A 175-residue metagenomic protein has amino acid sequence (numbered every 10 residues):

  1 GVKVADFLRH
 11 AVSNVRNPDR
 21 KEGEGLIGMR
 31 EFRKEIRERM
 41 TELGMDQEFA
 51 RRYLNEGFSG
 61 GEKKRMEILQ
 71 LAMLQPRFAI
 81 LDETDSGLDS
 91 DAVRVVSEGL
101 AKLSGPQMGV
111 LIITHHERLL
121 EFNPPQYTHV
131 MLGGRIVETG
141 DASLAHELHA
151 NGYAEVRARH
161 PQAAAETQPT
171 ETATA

Functional and structural regions predicted by a protein language model:
G1-Q75: ABC-family P-loop ATPase nucleotide-binding domains
A79-L81: Hydrophobic residue in the Walker B motif beta-strand of ABC-type P-loop NTPase nucleotide-binding domains
E83-T84, D91: Walker B catalytic motif
D89-R94, T139: Conserved D-loop-proximal element of ABC-family nucleotide-binding domains
V93-P106: Helical segment within the ABC ATPase nucleotide-binding domain
Q107-H115: Conserved H-loop
H116-N123: Conserved H-loop
Y127, M131, R135-A158: Conserved beta-strand-loop-alpha-helix hinge in the C-terminal portion of ABC ATPase nucleotide-binding domains
